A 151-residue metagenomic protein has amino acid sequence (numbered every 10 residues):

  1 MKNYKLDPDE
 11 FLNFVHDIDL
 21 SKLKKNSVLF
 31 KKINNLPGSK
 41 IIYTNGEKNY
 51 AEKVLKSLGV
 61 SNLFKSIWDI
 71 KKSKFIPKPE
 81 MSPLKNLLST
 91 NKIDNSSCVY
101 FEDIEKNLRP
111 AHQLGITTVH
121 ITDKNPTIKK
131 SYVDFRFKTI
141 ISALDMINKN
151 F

Functional and structural regions predicted by a protein language model:
N3-H16, F64-W68: Short, basic/glycine-rich phosphate-binding loops at helix/coil junctions that contact nucleotide phosphates
Y4-K5, V28, G59, N148: Glycine-centered secondary-structure boundary/capping sites
L6, G38, I116: Short phosphate-binding/catalytic loops that engage adenosine nucleotides
D9, N13-I42, K48-E52, K78-M81: Short, acidic loop-to-helix structural element flanking the phosphoryl-transfer center in phosphate-processing enzymes
L20, N34, E47-F151: Asp-based, Mg2+/Mn2+-dependent phosphohydrolase catalytic module
